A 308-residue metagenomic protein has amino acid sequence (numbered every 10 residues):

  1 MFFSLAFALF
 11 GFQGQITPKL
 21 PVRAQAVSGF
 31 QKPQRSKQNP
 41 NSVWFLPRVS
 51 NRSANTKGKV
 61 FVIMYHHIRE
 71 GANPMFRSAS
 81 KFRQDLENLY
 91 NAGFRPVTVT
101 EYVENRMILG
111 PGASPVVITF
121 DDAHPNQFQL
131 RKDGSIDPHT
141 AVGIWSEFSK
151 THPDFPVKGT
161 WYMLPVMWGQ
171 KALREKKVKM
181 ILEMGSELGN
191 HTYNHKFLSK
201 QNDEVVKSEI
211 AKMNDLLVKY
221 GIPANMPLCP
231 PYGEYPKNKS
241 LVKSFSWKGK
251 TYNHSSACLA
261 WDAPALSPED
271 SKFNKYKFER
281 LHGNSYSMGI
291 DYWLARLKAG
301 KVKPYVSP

Functional and structural regions predicted by a protein language model:
M1-I16: Sec-dependent N-terminal signal peptides
K19-T119, P125-K132, I136, K200-P308: C-terminal active-site subregion of NodB/CE4 polysaccharide deacetylases
N55, L109-G110, S146-P156, Q170-N190 (+1 more regions): Acidic (Asp/Glu)-rich catalytic clusters
R83-L86, V142-K150, E175-L182, V242-K248 (+1 more regions): Short amphipathic alpha-helical segments and helix-helix/interface helices
T119, Y162, G189: Generic enzyme active-site microenvironment
Q129-K150, K158-W161: A short alpha/beta connector and helix-capping loop motif
P165-G169, E234-P236: Short, conserved secondary-structure transition motifs
G189-K200: Substrate-binding clefts and substrate-entry loops adjacent to catalytic sites of polymer-processing enzymes acting on
